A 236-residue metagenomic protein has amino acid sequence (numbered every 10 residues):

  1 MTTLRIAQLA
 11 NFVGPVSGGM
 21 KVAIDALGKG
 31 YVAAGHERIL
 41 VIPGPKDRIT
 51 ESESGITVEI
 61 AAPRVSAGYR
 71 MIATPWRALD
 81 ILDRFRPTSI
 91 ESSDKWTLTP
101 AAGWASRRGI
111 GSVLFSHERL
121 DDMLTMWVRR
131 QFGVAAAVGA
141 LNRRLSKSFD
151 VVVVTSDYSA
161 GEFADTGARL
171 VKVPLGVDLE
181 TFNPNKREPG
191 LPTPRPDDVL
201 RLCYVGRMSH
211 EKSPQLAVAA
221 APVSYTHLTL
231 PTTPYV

Functional and structural regions predicted by a protein language model:
M1-R48, E53, P222: N-terminal subdomain of nucleotide-sugar transferases
E53-I81, R130-V134: A short, charged, and often flexible helix/loop element on the N-terminal side of the glycosyltransferase catalytic
S92-L98, S116: Short His-centered aromatic/hydrophobic patch
R107, L120, V134-V151: Membrane-proximal helix-turn-helix segments that form the acceptor-binding/catalytic region of lipid-linked
Y158, G176: Carbohydrate-associated surface elements
V177-T193, D197: Acidic anion/phosphate-binding donor-loop and adjacent secondary structure in glycosyltransferase catalytic cores
T193-K212, V218-P222: Conserved donor-binding/catalytic core segment of Leloir-type glycosyltransferases
H227-V236: Single conserved hydrophobic/aromatic residue that forms the stacking wall/gate of nucleotide- or nucleobase-binding
